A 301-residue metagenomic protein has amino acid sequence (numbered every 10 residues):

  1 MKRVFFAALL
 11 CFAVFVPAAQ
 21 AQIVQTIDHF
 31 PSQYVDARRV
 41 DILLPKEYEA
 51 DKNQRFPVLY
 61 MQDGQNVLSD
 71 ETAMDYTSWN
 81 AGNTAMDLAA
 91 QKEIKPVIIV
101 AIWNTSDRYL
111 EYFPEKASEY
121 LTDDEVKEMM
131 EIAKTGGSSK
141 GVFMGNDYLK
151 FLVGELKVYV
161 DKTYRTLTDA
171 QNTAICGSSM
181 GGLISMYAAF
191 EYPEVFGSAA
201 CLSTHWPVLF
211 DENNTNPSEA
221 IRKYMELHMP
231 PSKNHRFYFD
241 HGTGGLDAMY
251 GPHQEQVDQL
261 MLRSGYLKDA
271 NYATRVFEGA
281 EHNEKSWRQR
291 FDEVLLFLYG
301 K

Functional and structural regions predicted by a protein language model:
M1-V4: Positively charged n-region of N-terminal signal peptides that target proteins for export
A7-F15: Bacterial N-terminal signal peptides
F15-A21: Sec/Tat signal peptide C-region and signal peptidase I cleavage site
Q22-K301: Non-catalytic cap/lid and distal C-terminal segments of serine-dependent acyl enzymes
